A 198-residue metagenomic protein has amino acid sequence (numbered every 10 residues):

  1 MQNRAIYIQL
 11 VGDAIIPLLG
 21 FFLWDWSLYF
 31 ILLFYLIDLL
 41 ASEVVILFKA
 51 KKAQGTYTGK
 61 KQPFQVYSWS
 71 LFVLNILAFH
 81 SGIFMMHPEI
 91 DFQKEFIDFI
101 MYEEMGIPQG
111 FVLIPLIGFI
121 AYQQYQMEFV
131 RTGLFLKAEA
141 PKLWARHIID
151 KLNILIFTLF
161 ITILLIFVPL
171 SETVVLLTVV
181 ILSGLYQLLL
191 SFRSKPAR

Functional and structural regions predicted by a protein language model:
N3-I15, I148-I156: Short hydrophobic alpha-helical membrane-embedded segments
F22-F30, I166-T173: Transmembrane helix interruption/hinge and helix-loop junction motifs
Y29-Y35, I100-A121, V179: Alpha-helical transmembrane segments
F30-M85: Hydrophobic/aromatic-rich structural module bridging two neighboring secondary-structure elements via a short loop
E43-L47, I114-G133, I181-K195: Transmembrane alpha-helical segments that form the membrane-embedded catalytic/substrate-channel core of multi-pass
S81-F96: Membrane-helix interface motif
Q126-F157: Membrane-helix boundary/juxtamembrane motif in polytopic membrane proteins
D150-R198: C-terminal transmembrane-bundle signature of multipass membrane proteins, characterized by strong activation on
